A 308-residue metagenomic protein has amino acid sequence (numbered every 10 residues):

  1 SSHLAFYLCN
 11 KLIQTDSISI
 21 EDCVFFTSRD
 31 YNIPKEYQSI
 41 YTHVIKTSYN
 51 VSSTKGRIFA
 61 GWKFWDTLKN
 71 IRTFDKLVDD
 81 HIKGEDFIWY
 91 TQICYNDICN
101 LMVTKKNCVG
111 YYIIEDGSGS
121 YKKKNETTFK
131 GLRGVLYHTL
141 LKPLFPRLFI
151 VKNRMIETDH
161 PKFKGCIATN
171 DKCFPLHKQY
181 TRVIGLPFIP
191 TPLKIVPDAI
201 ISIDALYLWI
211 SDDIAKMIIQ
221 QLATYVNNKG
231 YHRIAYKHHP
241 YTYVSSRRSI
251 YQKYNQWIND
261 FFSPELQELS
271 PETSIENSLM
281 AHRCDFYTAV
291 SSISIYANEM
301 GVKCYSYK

Functional and structural regions predicted by a protein language model:
S1-D159, I293-I295: Active-site and donor-binding regions of nucleotide-sugar-utilizing enzymes
S1-L8, Y207-A215: A short, glycine/small-residue-rich beta-strand->loop->alpha-helix junction that serves as a flexible
S2, E272-K308: A donor-sugar binding/catalytic signature common to diverse glycosyltransferases and related nucleotide-sugar
D30-Y37, D97-N100, Y121-K122, F174-P175 (+2 more regions): Short, charged/polar "capping" segments at the starts of alpha-helices and the immediately preceding loops
E85-W89, G110, D198-A199, R233 (+1 more regions): Structural motif
E115, K122-K124, T128-S211: A nucleotide-sugar donor-handling region in carbohydrate enzymes
M217-G230: Short hydrophobic signal-anchor/transmembrane segments that target glycosyltransferases and glycosylation machinery
K229-P271: Catalytic donor nucleotide-activated moiety binding site of glycosyltransferases and closely related
